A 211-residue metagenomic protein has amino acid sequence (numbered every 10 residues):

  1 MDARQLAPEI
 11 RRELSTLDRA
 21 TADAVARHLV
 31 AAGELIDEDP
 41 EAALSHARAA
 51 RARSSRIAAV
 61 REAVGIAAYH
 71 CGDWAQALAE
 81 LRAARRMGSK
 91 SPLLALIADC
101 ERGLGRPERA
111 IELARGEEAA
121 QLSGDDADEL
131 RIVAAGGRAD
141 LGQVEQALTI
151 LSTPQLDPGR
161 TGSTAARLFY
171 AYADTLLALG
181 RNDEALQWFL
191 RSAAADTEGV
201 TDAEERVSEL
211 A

Functional and structural regions predicted by a protein language model:
T16-A52, A63, Y69: Alpha-helical segment of the N-proximal tetratricopeptide repeat
A31, A63-V64, I97, A134 (+4 more regions): Structural register within alpha-helical repeat arrays
I36-E38, C71, L104, L141 (+1 more regions): Structural motif corresponding to the intra-repeat A-B loop/turn of tetratricopeptide repeats
M87-K90, A119-A120, T149-L156, G180-T201 (+1 more regions): TPR/TPR-like (Sel1-like) alpha-helical repeat modules
